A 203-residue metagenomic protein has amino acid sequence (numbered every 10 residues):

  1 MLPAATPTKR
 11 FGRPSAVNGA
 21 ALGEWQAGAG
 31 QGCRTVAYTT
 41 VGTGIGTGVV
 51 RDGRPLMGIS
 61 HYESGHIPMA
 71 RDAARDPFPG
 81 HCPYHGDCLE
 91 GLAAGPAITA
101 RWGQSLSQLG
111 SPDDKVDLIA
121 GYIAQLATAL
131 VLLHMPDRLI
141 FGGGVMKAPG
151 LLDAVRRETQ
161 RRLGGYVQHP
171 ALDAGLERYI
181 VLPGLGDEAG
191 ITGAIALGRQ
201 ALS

Functional and structural regions predicted by a protein language model:
M1-A20: N-terminal glycine/serine-rich phosphate-binding loop of ATP-dependent small-molecule kinases, especially carbohydrate
A5-T8, G23-C33, R71-S203: ATP-binding/phosphotransfer module of carbohydrate and carboxylate kinases, centering on a glycine-rich
G12-N18, Y38-V41, V181-E188: Active-site nucleophile and cofactor-binding loops and adjacent substrate-binding regions of central metabolic enzymes
N18, R54, M146: Short, glycine/serine-rich, charged loops/turns that create anion-binding and catalytic segments at active sites
G19, T47, D137: Glycine-centered loop/turn positions within well-structured domains that cap or flank conserved ligand/cofactor-binding
C33-E90: Glycine-rich phosphate-binding loop of actin/hexokinase-like ATP-binding domains
